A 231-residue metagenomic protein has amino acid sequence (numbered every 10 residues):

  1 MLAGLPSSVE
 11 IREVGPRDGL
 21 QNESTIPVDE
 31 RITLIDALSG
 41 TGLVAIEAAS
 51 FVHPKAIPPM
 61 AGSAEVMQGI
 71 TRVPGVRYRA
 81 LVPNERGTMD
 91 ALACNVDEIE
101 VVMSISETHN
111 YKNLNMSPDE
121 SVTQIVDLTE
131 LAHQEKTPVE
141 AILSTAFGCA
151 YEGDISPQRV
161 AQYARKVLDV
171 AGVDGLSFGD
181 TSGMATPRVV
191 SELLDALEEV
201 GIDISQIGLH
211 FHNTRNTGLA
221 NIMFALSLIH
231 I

Functional and structural regions predicted by a protein language model:
L2-S24, E100-N113, T137-Y151, L197 (+1 more regions): N-terminal small/glycine-rich loop or linker at the start of catalytic domains across soluble metabolic enzymes
E10-P16, I46-A48, Y78-A80, I99-V101 (+3 more regions): Hydrophobic faces of well-ordered beta-strands that scaffold small-molecule active sites in alpha/beta enzyme cores
V14-E30, V76-N84, K112-S117, A146-Q158 (+1 more regions): Active-site mouth loops of central-metabolism enzymes
D29-V76, V82-D90, N95-D97: Glycine-rich, positively charged N-terminal anion/phosphate-binding segment
A45-M67, M103-M116, F147-Y151, S177-P187: Glycine-rich, proline-tolerant flexible connector loops at the mouths of alpha/beta enzymes
A56-A80, E120-T137, S191-L209: Alpha-helix-loop-beta-strand connector modules within alpha/beta enzyme cores
S106-A164, D174-T181: Conserved anion-binding
H230-I231: Conserved small/polar residues in nucleotide/adenosyl-binding loops
